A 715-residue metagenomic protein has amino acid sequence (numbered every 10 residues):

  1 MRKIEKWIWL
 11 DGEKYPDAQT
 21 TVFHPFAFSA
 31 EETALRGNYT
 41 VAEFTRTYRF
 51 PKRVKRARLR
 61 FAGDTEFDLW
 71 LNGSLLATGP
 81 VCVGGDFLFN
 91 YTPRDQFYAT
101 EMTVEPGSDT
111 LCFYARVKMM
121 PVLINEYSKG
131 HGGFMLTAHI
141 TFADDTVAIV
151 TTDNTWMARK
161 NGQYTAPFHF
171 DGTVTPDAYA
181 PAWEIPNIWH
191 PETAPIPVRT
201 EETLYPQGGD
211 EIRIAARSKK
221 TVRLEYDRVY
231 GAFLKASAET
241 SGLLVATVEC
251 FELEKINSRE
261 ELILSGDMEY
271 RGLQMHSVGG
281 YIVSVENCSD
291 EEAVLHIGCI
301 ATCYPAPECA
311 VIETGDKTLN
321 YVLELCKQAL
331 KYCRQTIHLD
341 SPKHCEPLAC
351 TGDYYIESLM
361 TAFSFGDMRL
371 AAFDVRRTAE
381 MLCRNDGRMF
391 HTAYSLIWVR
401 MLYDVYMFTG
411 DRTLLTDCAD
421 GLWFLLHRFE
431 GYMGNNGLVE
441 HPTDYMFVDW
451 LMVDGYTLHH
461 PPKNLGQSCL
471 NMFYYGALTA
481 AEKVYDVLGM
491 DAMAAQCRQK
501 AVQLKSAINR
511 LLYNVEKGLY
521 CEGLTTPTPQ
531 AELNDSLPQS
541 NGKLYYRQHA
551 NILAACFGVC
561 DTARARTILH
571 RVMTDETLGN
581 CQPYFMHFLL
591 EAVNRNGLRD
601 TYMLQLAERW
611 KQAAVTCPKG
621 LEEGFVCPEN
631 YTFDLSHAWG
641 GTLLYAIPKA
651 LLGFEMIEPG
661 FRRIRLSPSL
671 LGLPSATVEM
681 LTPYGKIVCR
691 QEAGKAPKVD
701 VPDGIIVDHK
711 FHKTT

Functional and structural regions predicted by a protein language model:
M1-T336, R369-L370, T413, D444-Y445: Extracellular/oxidizing-compartment recognition motifs
E66, V294, G298, C303-I356 (+7 more regions): Active-site acid/base region of carbohydrate-active enzymes
M157-Q163, P167-F168, T173, V198 (+2 more regions): Non-catalytic C-terminal accessory modules of carbohydrate-active enzymes
F233-V245, L273, V283, P342 (+5 more regions): Alpha-helical support elements that line or immediately flank enzyme active sites and cofactor-binding pockets
Q539, R571-N580, K611-Q612: Solenoid-like repeat scaffolds
Y545-A550, N580-M586, K695: Generic helix N-cap/helix-start motif at coil->alpha-helix transitions
R564-M573, M603-L606: Alpha-helical repeat scaffolds
